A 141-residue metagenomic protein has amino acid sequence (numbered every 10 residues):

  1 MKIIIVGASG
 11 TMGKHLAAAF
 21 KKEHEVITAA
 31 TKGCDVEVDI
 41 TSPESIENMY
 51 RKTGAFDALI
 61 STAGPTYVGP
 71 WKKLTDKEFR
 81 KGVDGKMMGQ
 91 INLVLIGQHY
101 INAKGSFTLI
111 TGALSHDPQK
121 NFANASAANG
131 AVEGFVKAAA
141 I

Functional and structural regions predicted by a protein language model:
I5-A19: N-terminal Rossmann NAD(P)H-binding glycine-rich loop of SDR-like oxidoreductase domains
A30-E44: Rossmann-fold cofactor-recognition segment
D35, G82-V83: A hydrophobic alpha-helix adjacent to the NAD(P)-binding/active-site core of NAD(P)-dependent oxidoreductases, strongly
I40-F56: Conserved Rossmann-fold cofactor-binding substructure of NAD(P)-dependent oxidoreductases
I60-G69: Conserved NAD(P)H cofactor-binding loop of Rossmann-fold oxidoreductase domains
P70-W71, E78-R80: Substrate-binding pocket helix/loop in short-chain dehydrogenase/reductase
V83, I91-N92, S106-V132, V136-I141: Catalytic loop of short-chain dehydrogenase/reductase
